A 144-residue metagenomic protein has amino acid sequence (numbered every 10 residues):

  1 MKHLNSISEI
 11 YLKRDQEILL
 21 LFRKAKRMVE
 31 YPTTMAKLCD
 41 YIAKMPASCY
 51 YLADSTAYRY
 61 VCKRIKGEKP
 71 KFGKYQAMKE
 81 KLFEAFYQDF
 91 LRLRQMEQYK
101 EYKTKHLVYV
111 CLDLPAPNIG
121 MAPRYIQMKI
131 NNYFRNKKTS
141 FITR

Functional and structural regions predicted by a protein language model:
M1, Y125-R144: C-terminal engagement modules used by replication, chromatin/transcription, nuclear envelope/ESCRT, and ubiquitin
M1-R27, Y31, D40, S48-K100 (+1 more regions): Basic, amphipathic alpha-helix used for nucleic-acid engagement in HTH/winged-helix/SANT-Myb modules and analogous
T34-K37, K103: Short, solvent-exposed linear patches
D40-V61, Y109-N132: Short, basic interhelical loop/turn and adjoining N-cap of the next helix at nucleic-acid- or acidic-partner-contacting
K81-A85, K105-V110: Phospho-regulated, low-complexity intrinsically disordered regions of nuclear gene-regulatory and chromatin-associated
